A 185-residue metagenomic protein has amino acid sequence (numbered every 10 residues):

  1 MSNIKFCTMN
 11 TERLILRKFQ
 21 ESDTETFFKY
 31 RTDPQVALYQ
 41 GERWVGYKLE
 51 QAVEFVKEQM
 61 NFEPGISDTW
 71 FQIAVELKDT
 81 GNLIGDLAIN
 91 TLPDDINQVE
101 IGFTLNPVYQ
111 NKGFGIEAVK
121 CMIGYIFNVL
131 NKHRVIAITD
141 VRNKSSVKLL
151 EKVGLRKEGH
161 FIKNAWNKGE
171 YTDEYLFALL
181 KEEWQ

Functional and structural regions predicted by a protein language model:
M1-V108, E170-Q185: GNAT-family acyltransferases
T11, N111, K132: Active-site acidic short loop of glycosyltransferases
P34-Q35, L130, G154: Structural motif
E42-G46, V141, A165: Short histidine/acidic/glycine/proline-rich micro-motifs that form metal- and phosphate-coordinating active-site loops
T91-L92, I136-I138, R156-E174: Conserved catalytic-core motifs of GNAT/GCN5-like acyltransferases
F103-L105, N111-N128, K144-K152: Conserved acetyl-CoA-binding loop-helix of GNAT-fold acetyltransferases
